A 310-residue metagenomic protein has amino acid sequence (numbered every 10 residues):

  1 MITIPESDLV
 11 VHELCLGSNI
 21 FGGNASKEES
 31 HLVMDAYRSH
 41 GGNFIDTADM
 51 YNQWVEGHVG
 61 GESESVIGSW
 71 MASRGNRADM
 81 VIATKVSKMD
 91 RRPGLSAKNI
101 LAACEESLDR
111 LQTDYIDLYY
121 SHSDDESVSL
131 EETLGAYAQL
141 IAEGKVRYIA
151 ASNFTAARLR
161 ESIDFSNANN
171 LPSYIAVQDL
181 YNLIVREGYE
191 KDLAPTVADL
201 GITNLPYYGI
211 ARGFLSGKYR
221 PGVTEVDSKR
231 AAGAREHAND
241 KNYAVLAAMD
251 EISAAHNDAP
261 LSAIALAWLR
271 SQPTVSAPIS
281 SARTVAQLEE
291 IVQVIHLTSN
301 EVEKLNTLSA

Functional and structural regions predicted by a protein language model:
M1-M80, A142: N-terminal binding-site loop/beta-alpha segment at the start of enzyme catalytic domains that lines or forms
H12-E13, R77-M80, D114-L118, R147-Y148 (+2 more regions): Short acidic capping loops at alpha-helix termini that bridge into adjacent secondary structure
G17-E28, V86-K98, S127: Active-site mouth loops of central-metabolism enzymes
N19-F21, M50, K85-M89, S121-D124 (+3 more regions): Active-site beta-loop-alpha junctions enriched in small/polar residues
S26-Y37, L95-R110, L159-D164: Short, acidic/polar
L108-S127: Active-site groove signature of glycoside hydrolases
V128-S309: Beta/alpha (TIM)-barrel catalytic core signal, keyed to glycine-rich beta->alpha loops juxtaposed to Asp/Glu that bind
